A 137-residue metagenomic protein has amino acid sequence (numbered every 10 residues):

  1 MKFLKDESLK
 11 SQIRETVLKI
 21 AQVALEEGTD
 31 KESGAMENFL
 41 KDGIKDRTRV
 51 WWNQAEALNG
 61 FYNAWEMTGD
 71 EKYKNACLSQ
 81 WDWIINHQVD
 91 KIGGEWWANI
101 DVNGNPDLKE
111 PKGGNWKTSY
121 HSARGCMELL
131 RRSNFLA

Functional and structural regions predicted by a protein language model:
M1-A137: Glycan-recognition and catalytic cores of secretory/periplasmic carbohydrate-active enzymes
